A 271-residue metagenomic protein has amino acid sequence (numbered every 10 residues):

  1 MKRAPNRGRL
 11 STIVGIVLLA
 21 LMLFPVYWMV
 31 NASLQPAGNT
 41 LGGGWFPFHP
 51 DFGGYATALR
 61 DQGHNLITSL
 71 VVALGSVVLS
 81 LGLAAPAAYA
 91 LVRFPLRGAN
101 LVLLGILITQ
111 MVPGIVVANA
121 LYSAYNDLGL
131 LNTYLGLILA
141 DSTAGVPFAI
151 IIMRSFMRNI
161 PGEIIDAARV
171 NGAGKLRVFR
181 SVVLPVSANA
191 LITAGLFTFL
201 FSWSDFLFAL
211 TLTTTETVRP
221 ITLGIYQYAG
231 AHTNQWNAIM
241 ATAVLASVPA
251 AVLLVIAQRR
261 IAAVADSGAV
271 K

Functional and structural regions predicted by a protein language model:
M1-P5: Short, Lys/Arg-rich, polar N-terminal cytosolic tail immediately upstream of the first transmembrane signal-anchor
G8-K271: A structural signal for multi-pass alpha-helical bundles of membrane permease subunits that mediate small-molecule
